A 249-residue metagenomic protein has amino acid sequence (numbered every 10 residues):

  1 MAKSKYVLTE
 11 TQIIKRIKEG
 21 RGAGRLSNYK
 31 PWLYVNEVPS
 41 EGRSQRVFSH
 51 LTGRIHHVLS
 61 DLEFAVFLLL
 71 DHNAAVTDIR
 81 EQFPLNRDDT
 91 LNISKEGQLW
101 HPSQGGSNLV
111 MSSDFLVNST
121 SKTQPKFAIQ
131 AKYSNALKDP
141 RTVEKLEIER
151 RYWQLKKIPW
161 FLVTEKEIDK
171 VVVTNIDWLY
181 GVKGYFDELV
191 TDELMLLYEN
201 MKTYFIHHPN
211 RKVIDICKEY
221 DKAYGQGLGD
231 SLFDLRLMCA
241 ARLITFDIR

Functional and structural regions predicted by a protein language model:
M1-R249: Electrostatic, structured charged patches in enzyme active sites and in nucleic-acid/phosphate-binding
